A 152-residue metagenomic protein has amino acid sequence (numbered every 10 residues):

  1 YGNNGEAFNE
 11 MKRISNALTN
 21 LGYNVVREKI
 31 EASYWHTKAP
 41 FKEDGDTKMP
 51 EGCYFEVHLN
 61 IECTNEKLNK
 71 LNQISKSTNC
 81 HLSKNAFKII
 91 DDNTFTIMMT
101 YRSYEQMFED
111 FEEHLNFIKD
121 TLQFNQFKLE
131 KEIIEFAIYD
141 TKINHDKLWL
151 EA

Functional and structural regions predicted by a protein language model:
Y1-A152: Long, contiguous binding/interaction regions
